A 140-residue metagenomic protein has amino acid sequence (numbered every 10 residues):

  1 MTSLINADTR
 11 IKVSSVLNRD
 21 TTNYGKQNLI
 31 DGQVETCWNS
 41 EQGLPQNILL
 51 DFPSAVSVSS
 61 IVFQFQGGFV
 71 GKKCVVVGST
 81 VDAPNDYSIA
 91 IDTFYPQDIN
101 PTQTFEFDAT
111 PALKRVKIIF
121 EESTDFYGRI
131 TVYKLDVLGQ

Functional and structural regions predicted by a protein language model:
M1-P53, Q66: Disordered, acidic Ser/Thr/Pro-rich linker "stalks" and the adjacent N-terminal cap of the next globular domain
M1-T2, Y133, Q140: Activation corresponds to long, low-complexity, non-globular regions
Q33, N47-F52, V58-Q64, Q103-V137: Hydrophobic/aromatic beta-strand segments within beta-rich folds
N39-E41, G67, P96-D98, A109 (+1 more regions): Sterically constrained small-residue positions within well-ordered secondary structures of folded domains
S54-A55, V70: Short coil-to-beta-strand transition motifs
F65, G78-T80, G139: Residue-level signal for short segments within beta-strands and strand-turn junctions of well-structured beta-sheet
V70-P84: Short, surface-exposed beta-strand/strand-loop-strand elements in extracellular ectodomains
D86-D108: Extracellular carbohydrate recognition and processing domains and analogous Trp-centered ligand-binding platforms
